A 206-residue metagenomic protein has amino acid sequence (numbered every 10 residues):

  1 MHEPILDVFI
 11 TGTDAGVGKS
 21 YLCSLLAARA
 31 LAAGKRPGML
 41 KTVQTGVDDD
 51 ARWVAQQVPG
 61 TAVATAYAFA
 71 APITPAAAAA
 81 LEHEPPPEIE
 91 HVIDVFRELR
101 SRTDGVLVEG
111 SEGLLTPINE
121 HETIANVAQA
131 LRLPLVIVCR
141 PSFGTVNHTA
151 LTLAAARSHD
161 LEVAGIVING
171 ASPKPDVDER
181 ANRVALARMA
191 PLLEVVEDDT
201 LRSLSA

Functional and structural regions predicted by a protein language model:
M1: Pre-Walker A adenine-sensing motif
P4-D7, Y21-P86, E90, V95-E98 (+1 more regions): N-terminal phosphate/diphosphate-binding loop that engages ATP/GTP or pyrophosphate donors across diverse enzyme folds
I10-T11: Hydrophobic anchor at the beta1->P-loop junction of P-loop NTPases
G16, L25, T45, S111-A190: Conserved catalytic-core segment of NTP-binding enzymes
M39, I166, E194-E197: A structural preference for short, hydrophobic beta-strand core positions in alpha/beta folds
L40, I89-H121, F143, T149: Glycine-rich phosphate-binding loop used to anchor ATP phosphates in small-molecule kinases, encompassing both
I73, A187-S205: Beta-strand-loop-alpha "switch" segments that mediate conformational coupling across diverse proteins
A78-E82, R180-A181, R202-A206: Short, surface-exposed amphipathic charged segments that create phosphate/polyanion-binding patches used for binding
